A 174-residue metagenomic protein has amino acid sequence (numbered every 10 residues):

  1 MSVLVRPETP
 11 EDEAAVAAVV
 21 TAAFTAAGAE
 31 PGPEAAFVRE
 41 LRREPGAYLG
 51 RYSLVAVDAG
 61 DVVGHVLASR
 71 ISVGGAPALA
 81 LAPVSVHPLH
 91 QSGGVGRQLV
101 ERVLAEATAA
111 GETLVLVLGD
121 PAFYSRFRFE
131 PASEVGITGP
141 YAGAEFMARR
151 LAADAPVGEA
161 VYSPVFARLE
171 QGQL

Functional and structural regions predicted by a protein language model:
L4-V16: A short beta-loop-alpha structural element at the N-terminal edge of CoA-dependent acyl/N-acetyltransferase catalytic
T21-L67: Active-site rim helix/loop that mediates acceptor-substrate recognition in acyltransferases
D61, H87-Q98, A110, R126-F127: Conserved glycine-rich acetyl-CoA-binding loop
I71-L81, Q91: A conserved beta-turn-beta hairpin within the catalytic core of GNAT-like acetyltransferases that forms part
L81, V86, S92-A105, V117: Conserved acetyl-CoA-binding loop-helix of GNAT-fold acetyltransferases
L104-G119, A132: Conserved GNAT acetyl-CoA-binding A-motif
L118, E130-A152: Conserved catalytic-core motifs of GNAT/GCN5-like acyltransferases
A152-L174: Acidic/histidine-enriched, glycine/proline-rich intrinsically disordered or flexible terminal extensions
